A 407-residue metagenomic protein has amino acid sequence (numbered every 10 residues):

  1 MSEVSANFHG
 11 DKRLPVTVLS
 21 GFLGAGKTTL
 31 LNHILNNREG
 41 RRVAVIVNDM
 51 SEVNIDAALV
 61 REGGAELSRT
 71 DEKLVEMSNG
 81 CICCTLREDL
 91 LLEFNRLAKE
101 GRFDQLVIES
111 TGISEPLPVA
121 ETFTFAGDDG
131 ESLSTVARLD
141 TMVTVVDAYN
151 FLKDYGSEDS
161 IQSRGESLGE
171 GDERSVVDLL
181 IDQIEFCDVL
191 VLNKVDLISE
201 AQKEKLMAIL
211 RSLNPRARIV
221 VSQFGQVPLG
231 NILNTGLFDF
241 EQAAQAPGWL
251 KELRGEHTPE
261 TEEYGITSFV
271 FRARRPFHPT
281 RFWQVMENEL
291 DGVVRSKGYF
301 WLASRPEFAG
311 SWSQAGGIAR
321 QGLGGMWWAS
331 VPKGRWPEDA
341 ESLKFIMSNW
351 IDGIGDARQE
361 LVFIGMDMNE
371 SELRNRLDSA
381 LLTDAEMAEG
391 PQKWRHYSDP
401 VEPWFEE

Functional and structural regions predicted by a protein language model:
S2-D178: Nucleotide-state-sensitive switch-loop elements of NTP-binding domains
S2-F8, E52, F151, S157-E360 (+3 more regions): C-terminal accessory "lid"/substrate-recognition subdomains
L373-N375: Edge beta-strands of jelly-roll/beta-sandwich modules across compartments, strongly enriched in secreted/luminal
